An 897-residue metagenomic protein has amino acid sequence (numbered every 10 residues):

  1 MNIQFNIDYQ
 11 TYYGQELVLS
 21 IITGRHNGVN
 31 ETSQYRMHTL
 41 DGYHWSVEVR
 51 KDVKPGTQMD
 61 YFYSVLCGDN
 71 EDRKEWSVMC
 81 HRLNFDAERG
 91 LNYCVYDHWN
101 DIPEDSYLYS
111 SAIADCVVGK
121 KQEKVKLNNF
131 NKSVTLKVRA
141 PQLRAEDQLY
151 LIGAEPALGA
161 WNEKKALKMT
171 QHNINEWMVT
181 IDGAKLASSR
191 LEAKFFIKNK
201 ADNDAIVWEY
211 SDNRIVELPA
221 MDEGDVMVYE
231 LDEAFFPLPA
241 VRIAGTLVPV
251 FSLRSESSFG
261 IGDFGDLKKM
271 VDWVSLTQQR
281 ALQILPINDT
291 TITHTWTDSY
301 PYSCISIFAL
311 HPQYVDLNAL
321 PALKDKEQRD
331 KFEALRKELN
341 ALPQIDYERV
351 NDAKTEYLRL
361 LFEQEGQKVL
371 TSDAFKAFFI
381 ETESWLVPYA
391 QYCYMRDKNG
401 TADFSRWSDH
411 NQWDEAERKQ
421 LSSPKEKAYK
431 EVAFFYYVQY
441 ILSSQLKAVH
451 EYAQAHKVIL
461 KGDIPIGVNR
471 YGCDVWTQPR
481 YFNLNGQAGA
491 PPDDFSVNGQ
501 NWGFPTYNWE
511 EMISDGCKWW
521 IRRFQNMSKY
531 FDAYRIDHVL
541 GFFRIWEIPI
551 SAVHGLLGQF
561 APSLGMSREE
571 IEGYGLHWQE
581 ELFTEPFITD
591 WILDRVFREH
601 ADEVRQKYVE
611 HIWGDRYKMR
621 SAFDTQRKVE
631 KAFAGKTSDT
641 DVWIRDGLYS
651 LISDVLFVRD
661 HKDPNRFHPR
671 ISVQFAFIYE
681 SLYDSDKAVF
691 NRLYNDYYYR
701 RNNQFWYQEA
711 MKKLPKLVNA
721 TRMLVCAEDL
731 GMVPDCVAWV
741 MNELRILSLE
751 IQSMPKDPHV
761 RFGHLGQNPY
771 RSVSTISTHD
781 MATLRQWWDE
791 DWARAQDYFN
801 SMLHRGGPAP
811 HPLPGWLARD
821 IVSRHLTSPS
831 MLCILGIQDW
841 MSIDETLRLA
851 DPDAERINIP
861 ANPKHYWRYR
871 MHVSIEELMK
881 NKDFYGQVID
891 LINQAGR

Functional and structural regions predicted by a protein language model:
N2, Q10-G56, L66-E88, Q142-R190 (+3 more regions): Aromatic-rich carbohydrate-binding modules that target alpha-glucans
I3-I7, K132-R139: A short, amphipathic beta-strand motif
N6, S20, S64, N84 (+12 more regions): Residues in well-ordered beta-strands of folded domains
R36-T39, D69, N92, K168-T170 (+6 more regions): Intrinsically disordered, low-complexity regions enriched in Ser/Pro/Gly/Gln/His and often acidic
R50, D105-T135, D182-K185, I206-W208 (+1 more regions): Catalytic cores of glycan-processing enzymes that make or break glycosidic bonds
C80-R82, L91-C94, V228-L231: Acidic/polar low-complexity flexible segments
V95-W99: Boundary detector for helix-to-coil junctions that initiate low-complexity/charged tails
